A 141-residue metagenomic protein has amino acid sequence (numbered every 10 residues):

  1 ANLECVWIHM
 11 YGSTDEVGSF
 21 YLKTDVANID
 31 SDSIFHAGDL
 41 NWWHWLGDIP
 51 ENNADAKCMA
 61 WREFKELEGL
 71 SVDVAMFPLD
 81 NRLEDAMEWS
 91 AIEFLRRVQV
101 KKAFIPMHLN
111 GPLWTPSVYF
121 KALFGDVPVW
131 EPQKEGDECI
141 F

Functional and structural regions predicted by a protein language model:
A1-S71, K134-F141: Core dinuclear metal-dependent hydrolase active-site scaffold
C5-V6, V17, V26, V72-V74 (+3 more regions): Extended aliphatic helical segments
Y11-V17, R82-D85, W89, G111: Generic structural signal for short, solvent-exposed loop/turn connectors between secondary structure elements
S13, V17-S19, A75, A91 (+1 more regions): Small-side-chain structural scaffolding
F35-D39, N52-D55, V74-R82, K102-P116 (+1 more regions): Active-site neighborhood of phospho(di)ester-bond hydrolases with catalytic His/Asp-centered motifs
D48-A56, L70, V74-R96: Active-site-proximal segments of metal-dependent phosphoesterases and phosphodiesterases across multiple
E66, M87-F141: Binuclear metal-ion centers of metallo-dependent hydrolases, dominated by the metallo-beta-lactamase
